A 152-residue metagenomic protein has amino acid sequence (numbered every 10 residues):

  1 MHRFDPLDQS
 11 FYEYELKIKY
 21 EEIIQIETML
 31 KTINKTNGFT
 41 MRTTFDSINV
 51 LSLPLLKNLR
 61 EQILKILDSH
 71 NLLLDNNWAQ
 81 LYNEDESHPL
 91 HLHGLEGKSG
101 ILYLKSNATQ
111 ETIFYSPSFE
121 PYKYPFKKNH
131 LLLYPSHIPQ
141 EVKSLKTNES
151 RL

Functional and structural regions predicted by a protein language model:
M1-N71, S87: Non-heme Fe(II)/2-oxoglutarate
L72-S144, E149-L152: Catalytic core of non-heme Fe(II) oxygenases with the double-stranded beta-helix
